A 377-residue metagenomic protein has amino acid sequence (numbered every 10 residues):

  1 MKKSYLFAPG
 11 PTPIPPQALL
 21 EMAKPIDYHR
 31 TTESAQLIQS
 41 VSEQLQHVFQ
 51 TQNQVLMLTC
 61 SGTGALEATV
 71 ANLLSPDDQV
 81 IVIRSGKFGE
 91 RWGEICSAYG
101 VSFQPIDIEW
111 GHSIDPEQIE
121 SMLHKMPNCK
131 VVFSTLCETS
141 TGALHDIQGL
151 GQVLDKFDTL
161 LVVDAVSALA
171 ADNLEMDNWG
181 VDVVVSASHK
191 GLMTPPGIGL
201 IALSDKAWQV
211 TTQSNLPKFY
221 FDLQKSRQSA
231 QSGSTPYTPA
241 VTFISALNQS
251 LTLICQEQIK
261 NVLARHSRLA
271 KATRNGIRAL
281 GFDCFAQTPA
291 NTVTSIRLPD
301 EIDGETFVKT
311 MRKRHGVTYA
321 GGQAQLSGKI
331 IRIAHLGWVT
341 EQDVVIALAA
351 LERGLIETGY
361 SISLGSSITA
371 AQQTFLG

Functional and structural regions predicted by a protein language model:
K2-T59, T63: A glycine-/small-polar-enriched, mobile loop at the entrance of the PLP active site in fold-type I
P13-I14, H189-N275, G377: Active-site C-terminal subdomain of aminotransferase-like
Q52-I81, S85, G89-G93: Conserved beta-loop-alpha segment that forms the PLP phosphate-binding cup at the N-terminus of a helix
I114-A170: Active-site phosphate-binding strand-loop segment of PLP-dependent enzymes
D177-H189: Conserved active-site segment immediately N-terminal to the catalytic lysine that forms the internal aldimine
D283-R314: Conserved PLP-binding catalytic core of the aspartate aminotransferase-like
Q325, K329-G377: PLP-dependent enzyme catalytic core of the Aspartate aminotransferase-like
